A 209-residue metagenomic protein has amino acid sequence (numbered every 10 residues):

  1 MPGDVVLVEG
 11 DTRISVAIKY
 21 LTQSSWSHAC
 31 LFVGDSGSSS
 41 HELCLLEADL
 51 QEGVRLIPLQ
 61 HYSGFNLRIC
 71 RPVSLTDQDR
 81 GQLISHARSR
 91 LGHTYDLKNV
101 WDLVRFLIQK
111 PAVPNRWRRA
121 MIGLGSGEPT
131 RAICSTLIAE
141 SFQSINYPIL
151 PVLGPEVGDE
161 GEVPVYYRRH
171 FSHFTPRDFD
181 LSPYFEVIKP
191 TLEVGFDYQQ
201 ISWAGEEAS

Functional and structural regions predicted by a protein language model:
M1-S209: Cysteine-nucleophile amide-bond enzymes
